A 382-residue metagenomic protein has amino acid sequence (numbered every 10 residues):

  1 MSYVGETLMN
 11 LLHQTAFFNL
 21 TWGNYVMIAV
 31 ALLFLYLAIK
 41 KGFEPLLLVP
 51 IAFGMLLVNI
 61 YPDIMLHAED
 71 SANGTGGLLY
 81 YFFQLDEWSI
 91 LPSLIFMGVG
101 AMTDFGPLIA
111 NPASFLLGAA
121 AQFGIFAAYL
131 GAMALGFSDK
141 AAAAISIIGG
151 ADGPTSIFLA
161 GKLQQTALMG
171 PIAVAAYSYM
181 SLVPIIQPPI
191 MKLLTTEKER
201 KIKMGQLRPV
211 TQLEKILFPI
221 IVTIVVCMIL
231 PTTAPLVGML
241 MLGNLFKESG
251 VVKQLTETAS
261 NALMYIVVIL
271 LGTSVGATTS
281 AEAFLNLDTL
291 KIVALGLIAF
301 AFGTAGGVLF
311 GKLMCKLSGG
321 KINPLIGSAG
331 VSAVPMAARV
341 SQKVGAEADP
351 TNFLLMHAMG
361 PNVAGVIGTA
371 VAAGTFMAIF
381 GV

Functional and structural regions predicted by a protein language model:
M1-G74: N-terminal alpha-helical transmembrane segments of multi-pass membrane transport and channel/translocase proteins
M1-N19, Y25, S71, T75 (+3 more regions): Intrinsically disordered, low-complexity non-transmembrane regions of multi-pass membrane transporters
I39-L48, H67, Y81-F82, M102-L117 (+5 more regions): Interfacial helix-loop-helix linkers and transmembrane-helix boundary segments in multi-pass membrane proteins
W88, F96-M102, L117-A127, G131 (+3 more regions): Alpha-helical membrane segments and immediately flanking helix-loop junctions that form or couple to the substrate/ion
L108-Y129, S280-G307, A358-N362: Entry/N-cap segments of selected transmembrane alpha helices and their immediately preceding amphipathic helices
A167-I185, L295-G303, I326-A329: Alpha-helical transmembrane segments
A175-V251: Membrane-embedded hairpin module used as a gating/binding unit in multi-pass transport and secretion proteins
T223-F310: Transmembrane helical segments that form the transport core of multi-pass membrane transport proteins
